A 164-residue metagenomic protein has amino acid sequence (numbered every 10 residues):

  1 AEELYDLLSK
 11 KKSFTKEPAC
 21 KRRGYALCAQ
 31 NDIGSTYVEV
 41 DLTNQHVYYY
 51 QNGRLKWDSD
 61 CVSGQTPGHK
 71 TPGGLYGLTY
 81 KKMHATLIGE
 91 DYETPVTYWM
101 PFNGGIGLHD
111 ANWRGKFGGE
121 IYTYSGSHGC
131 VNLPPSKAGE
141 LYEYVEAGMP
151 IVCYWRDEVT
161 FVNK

Functional and structural regions predicted by a protein language model:
A1-G73: Cell wall/extracellular polymer interaction/catalysis modules
K11-E17, H69-G73, K82-K164: Exported/periplasmic cell-wall-interacting domains
V47, G77-L78, M100: Conserved hydrophobic/aromatic pocket- or pore-lining residues that grip, position, or stack substrates in active sites
C61, L78, L108: Hydrophobic residues at beta-strand termini and immediately following loops that shape nucleotide-binding pockets
